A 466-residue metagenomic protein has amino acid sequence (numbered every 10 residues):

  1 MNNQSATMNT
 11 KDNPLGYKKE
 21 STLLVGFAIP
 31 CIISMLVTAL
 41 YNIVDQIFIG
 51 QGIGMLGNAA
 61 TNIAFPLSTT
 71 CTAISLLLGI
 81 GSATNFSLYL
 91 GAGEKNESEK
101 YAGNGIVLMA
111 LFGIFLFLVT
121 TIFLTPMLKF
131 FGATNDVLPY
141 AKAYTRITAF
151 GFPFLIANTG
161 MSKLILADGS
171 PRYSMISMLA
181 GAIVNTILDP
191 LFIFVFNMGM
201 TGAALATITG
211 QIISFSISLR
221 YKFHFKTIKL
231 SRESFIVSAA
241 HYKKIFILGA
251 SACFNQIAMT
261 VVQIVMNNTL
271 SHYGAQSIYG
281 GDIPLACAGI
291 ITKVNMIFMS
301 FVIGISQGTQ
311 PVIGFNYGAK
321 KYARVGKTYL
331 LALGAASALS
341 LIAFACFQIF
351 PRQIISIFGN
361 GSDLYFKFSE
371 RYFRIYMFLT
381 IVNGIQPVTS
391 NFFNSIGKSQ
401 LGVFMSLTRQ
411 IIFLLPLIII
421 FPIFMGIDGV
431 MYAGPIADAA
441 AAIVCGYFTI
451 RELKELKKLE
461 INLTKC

Functional and structural regions predicted by a protein language model:
M1-A28, F86-P153, V195-A250, I313-L379 (+1 more regions): Short alpha-helical transmembrane segments in multi-pass integral membrane proteins
S21-L40, V44, L67-I74, F150 (+5 more regions): Residue-level signal for short hydrophobic patches within transmembrane helices of multi-pass membrane transporters
G26-D45, I147, N158, G181 (+2 more regions): Transmembrane helical elements of multi-pass membrane transporters/channels
I29, D45, S82, F123-L124 (+12 more regions): Hydrophobic/aromatic residues in alpha-helical transmembrane segments
L40-N58, L128-N135, L191-M198, T260-I290 (+4 more regions): Helix-terminus/linker motif at the lipid-water interface of multi-pass membrane proteins
N58-L118, L155-S174, N267, L285-P351 (+1 more regions): Small-residue-rich hydrophobic transmembrane alpha-helices
T70-A73, N185-P190, F215-L219, I297 (+3 more regions): Hydrophobic transmembrane alpha-helices of multi-pass small-molecule transporters
G79, T148-L166, S174-A182, A203-S216 (+4 more regions): Short runs within selected transmembrane alpha-helices of multi-pass transporters and secretion channels
